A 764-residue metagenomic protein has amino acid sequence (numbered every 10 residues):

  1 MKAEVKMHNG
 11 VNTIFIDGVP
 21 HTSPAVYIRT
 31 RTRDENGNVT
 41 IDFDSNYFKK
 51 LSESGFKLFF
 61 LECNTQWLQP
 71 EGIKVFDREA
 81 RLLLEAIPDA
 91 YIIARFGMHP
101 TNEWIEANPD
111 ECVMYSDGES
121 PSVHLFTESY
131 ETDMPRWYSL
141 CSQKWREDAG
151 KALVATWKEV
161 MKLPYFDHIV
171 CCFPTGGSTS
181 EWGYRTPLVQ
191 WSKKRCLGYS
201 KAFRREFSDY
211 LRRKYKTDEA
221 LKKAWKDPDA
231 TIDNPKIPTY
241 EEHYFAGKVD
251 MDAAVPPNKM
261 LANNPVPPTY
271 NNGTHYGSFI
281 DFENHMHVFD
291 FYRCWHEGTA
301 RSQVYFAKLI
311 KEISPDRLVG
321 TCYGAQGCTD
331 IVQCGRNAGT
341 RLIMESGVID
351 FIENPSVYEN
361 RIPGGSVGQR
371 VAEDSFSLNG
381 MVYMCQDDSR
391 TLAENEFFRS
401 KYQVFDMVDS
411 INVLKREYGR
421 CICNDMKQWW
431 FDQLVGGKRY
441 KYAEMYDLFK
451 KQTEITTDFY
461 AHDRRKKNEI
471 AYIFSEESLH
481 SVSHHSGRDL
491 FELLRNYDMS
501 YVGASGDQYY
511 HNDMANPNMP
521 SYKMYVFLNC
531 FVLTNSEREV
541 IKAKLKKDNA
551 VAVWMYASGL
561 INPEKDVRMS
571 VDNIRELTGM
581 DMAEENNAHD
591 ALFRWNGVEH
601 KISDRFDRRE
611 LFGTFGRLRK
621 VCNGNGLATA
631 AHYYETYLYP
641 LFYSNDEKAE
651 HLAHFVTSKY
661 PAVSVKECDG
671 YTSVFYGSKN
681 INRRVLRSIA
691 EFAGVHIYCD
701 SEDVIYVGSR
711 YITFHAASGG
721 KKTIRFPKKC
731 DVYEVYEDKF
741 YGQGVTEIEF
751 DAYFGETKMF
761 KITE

Functional and structural regions predicted by a protein language model:
M1-L51, F459-A461: N-terminal carbohydrate-binding accessory modules
M1-T13, R204-D209, A653-A662: Short acidic, Pro/Gly- and aromatic-enriched capping/linker segments at domain boundaries
S23-N38, F60-I73, E131-K151, E283-A300 (+7 more regions): The substrate-binding groove and active-site-proximal loops of carbohydrate-active enzymes, especially glycoside
V39-D44, T340-R341, D498-N518: A short, well-structured beta->alpha microelement
T40-L125, E147-D148, W157-M161, Y305-I313 (+1 more regions): Aromatic-lined substrate-binding rim segments of carbohydrate-active enzymes
N108-I349, V357, S366: Polysaccharide-binding and catalytic clefts of secreted carbohydrate-active enzymes
I313-S314, G320-Y497, Y501-G503, E584-G624 (+4 more regions): Hydrophobic targeting/anchoring helices
S410, L528-E764: A conserved amphipathic helix/loop scaffold that creates a polar/acidic microenvironment used either to coordinate
